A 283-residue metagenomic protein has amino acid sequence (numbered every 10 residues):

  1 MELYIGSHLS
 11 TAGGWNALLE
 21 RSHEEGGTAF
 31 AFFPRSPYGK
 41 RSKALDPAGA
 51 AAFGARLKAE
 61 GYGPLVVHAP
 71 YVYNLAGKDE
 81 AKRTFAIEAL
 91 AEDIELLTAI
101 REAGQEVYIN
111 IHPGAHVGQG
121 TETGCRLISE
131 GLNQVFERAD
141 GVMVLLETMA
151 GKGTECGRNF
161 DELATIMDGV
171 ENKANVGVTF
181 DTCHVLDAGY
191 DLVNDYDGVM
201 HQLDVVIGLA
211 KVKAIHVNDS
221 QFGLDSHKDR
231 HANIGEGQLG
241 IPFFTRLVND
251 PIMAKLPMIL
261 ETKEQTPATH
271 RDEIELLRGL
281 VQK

Functional and structural regions predicted by a protein language model:
M1-A69, Y73, G77-E92, K283: N-terminal pre-domain/capping segments
H8-A12, R35-P37, P70-V72, G114-H116 (+4 more regions): Active-site beta-loop-alpha junctions enriched in small/polar residues
E20-G26, D46-V66, A91-G104, N133-D140 (+3 more regions): Acidic (Asp/Glu)-rich catalytic clusters
S22, H68, A86, L97 (+5 more regions): Conserved, mostly hydrophobic/aromatic
F30, S129-A232: Acidic/histidine-rich catalytic cores of soluble enzymes
A31, K213-H216, K255-T262: Conserved active-site loop/cleft motifs that coordinate metal ions or position small ligands
K58-A59, L75-G177: Active-site acidic/histidine proton-transfer and metal-coordination neighborhood in alpha/beta enzyme cores
A81-I94, T121-Q134, N159-G169, Y196-H201 (+2 more regions): Short, electropositive alpha-helical surface patch
